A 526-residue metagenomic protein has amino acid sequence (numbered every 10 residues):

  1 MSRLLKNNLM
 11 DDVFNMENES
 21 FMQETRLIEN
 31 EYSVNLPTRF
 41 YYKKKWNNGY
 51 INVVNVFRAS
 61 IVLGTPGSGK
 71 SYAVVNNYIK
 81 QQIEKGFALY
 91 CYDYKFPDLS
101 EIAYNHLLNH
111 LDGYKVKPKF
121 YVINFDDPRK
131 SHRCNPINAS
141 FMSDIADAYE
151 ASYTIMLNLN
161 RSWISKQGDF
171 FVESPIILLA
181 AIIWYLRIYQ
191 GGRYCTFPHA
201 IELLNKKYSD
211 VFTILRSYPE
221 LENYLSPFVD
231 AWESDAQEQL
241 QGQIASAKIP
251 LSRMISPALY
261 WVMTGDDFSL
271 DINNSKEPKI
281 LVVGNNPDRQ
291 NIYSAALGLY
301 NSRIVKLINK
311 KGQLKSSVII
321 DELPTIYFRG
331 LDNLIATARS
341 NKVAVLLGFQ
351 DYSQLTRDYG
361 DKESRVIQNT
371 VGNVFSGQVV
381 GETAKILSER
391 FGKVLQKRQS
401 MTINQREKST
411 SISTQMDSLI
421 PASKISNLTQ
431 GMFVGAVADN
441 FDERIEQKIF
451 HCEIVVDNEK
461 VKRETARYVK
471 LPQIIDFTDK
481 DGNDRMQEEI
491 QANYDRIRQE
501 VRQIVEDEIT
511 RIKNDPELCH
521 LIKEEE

Functional and structural regions predicted by a protein language model:
M1-L36: Charged, amphipathic alpha-helical linker segments immediately N-terminal to NTP-binding catalytic cores
S2-L9, R26, F40-N47, I51-V343 (+5 more regions): P-loop NTPase motor domains
I335-T337, N341-A438: Conserved ATP-driven motor cores of ASCE-family P-loop NTPases powering translocation/secretion/packaging/pilus
I449-I454: N-terminal charged/capping segments associated with class I S-adenosyl-L-methionine
